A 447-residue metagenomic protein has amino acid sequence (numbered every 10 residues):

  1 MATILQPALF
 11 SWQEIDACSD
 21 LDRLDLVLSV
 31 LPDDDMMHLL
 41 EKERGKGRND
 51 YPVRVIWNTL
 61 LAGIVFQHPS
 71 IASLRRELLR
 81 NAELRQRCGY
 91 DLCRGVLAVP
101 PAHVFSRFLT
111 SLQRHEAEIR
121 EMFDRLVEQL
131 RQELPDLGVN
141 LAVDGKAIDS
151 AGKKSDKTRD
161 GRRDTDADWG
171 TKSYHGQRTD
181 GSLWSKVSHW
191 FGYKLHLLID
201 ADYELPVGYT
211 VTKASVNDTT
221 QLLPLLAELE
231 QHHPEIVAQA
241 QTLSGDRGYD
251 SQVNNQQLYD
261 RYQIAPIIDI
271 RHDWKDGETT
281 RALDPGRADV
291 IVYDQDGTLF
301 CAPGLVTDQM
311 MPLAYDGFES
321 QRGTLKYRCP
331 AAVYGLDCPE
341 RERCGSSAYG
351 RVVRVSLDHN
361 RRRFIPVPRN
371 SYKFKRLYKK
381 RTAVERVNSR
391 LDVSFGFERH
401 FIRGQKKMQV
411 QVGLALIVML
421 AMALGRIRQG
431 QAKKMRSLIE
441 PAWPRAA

Functional and structural regions predicted by a protein language model:
M1-I56, L61-V65, R107, S111-E121 (+3 more regions): Dynamic "connector" segments at or just before major functional cores
I71-L92: DNA-recognition alpha helix
L78-L79, L283-E319, R361-Q405: Short amphipathic alpha-helical "interface-anchor" segments enriched in bulky aromatics
C88-S111: Major-groove recognition helix of helix-turn-helix-like DNA-binding domains
S106-Q263, I267-R271, V333, P339: Polybasic low-complexity intrinsically disordered regions
Q256, Y372-A447: Basic, amphipathic alpha-helical segments enriched in Lys/Arg and hydrophobic/aromatic residues
W274-L283: Short, charged, surface-exposed secondary-structure boundary motifs
